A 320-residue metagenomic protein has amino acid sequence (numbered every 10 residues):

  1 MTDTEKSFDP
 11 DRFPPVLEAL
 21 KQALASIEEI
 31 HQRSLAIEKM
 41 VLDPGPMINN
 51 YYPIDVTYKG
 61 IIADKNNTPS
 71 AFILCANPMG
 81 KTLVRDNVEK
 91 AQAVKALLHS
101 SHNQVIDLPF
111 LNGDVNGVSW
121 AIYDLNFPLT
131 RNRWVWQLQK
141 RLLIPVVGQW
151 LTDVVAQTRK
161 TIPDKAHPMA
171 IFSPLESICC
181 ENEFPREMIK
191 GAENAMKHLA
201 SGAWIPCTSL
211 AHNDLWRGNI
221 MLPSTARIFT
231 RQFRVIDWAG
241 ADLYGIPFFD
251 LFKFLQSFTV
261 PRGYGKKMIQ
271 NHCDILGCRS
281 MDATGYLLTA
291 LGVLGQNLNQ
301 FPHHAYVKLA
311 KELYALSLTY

Functional and structural regions predicted by a protein language model:
M1-M47: Juxta-kinase regulatory segment immediately upstream of eukaryotic protein kinase catalytic domains
A23-D43, T161-H212, P223-T230: An alpha-helical support segment within catalytic cores of ATP-dependent transferases
L74-N116, V135-V154, F249: A conserved alpha-helical element in kinase catalytic cores
A93-S101, N126-P168, A192-A203, A211: Conserved kinase catalytic-core helix
G117-L129: Conserved short submotifs of the Hanks-type protein kinase catalytic core that shape the nucleotide-binding pocket
S209, D214, N219, D237: Conserved catalytic-loop position in the HRD/HxD motif
A226-I275: Active-site Asp-x-Gly
K266-K267, Q296-Y320: ATP/Mg2+ or Mg2+-diphosphate-binding catalytic cores that bind nucleotide phosphates or diphosphates via glycine-rich
